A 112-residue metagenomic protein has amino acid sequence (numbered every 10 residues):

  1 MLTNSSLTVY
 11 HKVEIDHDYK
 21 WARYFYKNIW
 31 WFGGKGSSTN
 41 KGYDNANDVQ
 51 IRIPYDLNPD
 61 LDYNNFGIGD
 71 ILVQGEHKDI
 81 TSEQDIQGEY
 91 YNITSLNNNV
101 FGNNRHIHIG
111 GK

Functional and structural regions predicted by a protein language model:
M1-Y26: Active-site-proximal polar cores
K20-K112: Short, conserved turn/kink motifs that form compact alpha/beta structural patches or helix kinks used as
